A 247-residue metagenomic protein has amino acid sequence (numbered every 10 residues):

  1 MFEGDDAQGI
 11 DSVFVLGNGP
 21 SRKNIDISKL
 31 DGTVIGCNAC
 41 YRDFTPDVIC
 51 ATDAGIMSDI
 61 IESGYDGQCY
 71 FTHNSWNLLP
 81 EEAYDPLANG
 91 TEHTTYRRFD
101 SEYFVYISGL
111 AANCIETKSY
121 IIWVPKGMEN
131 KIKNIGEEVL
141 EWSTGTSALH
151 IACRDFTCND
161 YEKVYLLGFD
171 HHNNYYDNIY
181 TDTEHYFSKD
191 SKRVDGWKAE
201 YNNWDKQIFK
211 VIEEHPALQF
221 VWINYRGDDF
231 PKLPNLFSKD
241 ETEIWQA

Functional and structural regions predicted by a protein language model:
M1-A247: Metal-ion/cofactor- or nucleotide/acyl-coenzyme-handling active-site neighborhoods
